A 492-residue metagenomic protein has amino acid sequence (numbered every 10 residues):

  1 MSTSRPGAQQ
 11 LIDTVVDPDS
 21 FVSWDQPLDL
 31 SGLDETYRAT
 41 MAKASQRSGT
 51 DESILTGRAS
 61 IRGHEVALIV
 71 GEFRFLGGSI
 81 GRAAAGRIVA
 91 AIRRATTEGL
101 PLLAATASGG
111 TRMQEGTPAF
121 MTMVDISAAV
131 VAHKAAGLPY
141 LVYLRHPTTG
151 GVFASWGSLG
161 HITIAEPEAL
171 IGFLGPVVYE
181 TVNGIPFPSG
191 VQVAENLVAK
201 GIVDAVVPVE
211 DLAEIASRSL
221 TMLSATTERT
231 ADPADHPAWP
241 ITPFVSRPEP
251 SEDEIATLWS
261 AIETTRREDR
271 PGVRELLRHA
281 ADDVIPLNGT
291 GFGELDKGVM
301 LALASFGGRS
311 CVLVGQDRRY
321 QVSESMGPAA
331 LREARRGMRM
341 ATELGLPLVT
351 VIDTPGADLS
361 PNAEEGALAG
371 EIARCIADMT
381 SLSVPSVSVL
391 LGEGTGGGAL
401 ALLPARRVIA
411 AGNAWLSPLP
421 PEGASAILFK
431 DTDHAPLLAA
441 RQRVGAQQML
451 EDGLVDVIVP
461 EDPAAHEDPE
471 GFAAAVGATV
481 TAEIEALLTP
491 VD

Functional and structural regions predicted by a protein language model:
M1-I61, E65, A213-C311, G315-S323 (+1 more regions): Intrinsically disordered, low-complexity segments enriched in small/flexible residues
A8-L11, A84-A91, T122, V193 (+10 more regions): General structural feature for long, well-ordered alpha-helical segments within catalytic domains of soluble enzymes
T14, P18, S23-Q26, L30 (+22 more regions): Generic structural "secondary-structure junction" signal
F21-A42, R62-G77, T97-A104, K134-L144 (+6 more regions): Charged, low-complexity, helix/coiled-coil-prone segments
G57-K134, L141, A302-T380, S386-V387 (+1 more regions): Cleft-lining beta-strand/loop regions that shape enzyme active-site pockets
G109-R229, I352-P490: Conserved catalytic cores of soluble enzyme domains, especially glycine-rich substrate-binding beta-alpha loops
G150, R247-P248, E343-L344: Short hydrophobic "helix-edge" motifs at membrane interfaces and signal-peptide entry regions
